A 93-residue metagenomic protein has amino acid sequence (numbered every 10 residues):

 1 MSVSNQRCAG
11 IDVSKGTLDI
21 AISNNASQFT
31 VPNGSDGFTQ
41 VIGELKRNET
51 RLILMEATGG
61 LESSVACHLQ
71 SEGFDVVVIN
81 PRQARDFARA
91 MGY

Functional and structural regions predicted by a protein language model:
M1-Y93: Phosphate- and other anionic-substrate recognition elements at nucleic-acid/protein interfaces
